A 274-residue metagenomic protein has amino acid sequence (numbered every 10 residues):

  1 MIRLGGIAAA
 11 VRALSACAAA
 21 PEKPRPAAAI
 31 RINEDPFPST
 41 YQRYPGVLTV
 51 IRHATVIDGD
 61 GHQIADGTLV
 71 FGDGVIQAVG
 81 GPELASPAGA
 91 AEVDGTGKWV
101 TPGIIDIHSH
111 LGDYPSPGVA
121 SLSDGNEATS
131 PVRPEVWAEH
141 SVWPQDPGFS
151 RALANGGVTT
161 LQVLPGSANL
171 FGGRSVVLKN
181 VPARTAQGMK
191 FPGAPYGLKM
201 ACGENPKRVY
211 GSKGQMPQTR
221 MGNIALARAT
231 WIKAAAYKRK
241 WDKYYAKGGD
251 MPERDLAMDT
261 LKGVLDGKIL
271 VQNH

Functional and structural regions predicted by a protein language model:
M1-I7: Bacterial N-terminal signal peptides that target proteins for export
S15-A16: C-terminal motif of bacterial Sec signal peptides marking the signal peptidase cleavage site
P21-I30: Short, low-complexity, disordered segments immediately C-terminal to signal peptides in bacterial exported proteins
N33-D35, Y41-V47, V56, D60-T101 (+1 more regions): Histidine-rich, glycine-flanked metal-binding segment
P45, N126-S130, E139-D146, P217-M221: Soluble non-cytosolic domains of exported or imported proteins
V47-I51, A85-E139, A154: Replace "His-x-His-based motif
L111-Y114, P144, G166-F171: Active-site environment of divalent metal-dependent phosphoester hydrolases
G148-H274: Polyanionic/metal-chelating signatures
